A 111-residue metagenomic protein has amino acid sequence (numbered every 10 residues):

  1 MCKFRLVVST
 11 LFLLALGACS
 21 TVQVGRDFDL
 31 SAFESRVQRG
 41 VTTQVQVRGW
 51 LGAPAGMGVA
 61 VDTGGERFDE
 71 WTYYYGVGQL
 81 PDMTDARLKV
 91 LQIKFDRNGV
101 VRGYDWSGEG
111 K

Functional and structural regions predicted by a protein language model:
M1-V8: Bacterial N-terminal signal peptides that target proteins for export
A15-A18: C-terminal motif of bacterial Sec signal peptides marking the signal peptidase cleavage site
S20-K111: Residues within mature, well-folded domains
